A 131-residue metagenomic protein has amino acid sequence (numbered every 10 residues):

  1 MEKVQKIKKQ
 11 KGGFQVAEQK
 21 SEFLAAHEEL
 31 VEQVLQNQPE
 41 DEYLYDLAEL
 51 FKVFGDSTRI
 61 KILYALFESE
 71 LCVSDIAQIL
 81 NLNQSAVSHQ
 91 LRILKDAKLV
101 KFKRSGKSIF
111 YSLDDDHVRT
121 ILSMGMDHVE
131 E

Functional and structural regions predicted by a protein language model:
M1-F54: N-terminal leader segment of winged-helix/HTH proteins
P39-S85, I109-D116: N-terminal helix-turn-helix DNA-binding core of bacterial DNA-binding proteins
L47, S112-E131: Conserved segment of winged-helix/HTH DNA-binding domains
G55, V87-Q90, G125: Generic structural signal for conserved hydrophobic packing positions in ordered secondary structure
Q78, H89, K95-D96: Alpha-helical residues within the helix-turn-helix
Q84-R92, R104: Recognition helix of helix-turn-helix DNA-binding domains
K95-S105: Beta-hairpin "wing" of winged helix-turn-helix
